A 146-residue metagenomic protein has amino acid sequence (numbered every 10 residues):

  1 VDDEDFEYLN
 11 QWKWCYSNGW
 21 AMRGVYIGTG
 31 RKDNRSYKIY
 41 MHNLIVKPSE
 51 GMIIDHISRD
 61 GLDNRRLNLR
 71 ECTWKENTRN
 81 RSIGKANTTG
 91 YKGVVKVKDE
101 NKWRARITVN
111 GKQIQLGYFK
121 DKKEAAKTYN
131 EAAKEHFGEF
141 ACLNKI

Functional and structural regions predicted by a protein language model:
V1-I54, S58-I146: Conserved recognition-core residues within compact binding domains
